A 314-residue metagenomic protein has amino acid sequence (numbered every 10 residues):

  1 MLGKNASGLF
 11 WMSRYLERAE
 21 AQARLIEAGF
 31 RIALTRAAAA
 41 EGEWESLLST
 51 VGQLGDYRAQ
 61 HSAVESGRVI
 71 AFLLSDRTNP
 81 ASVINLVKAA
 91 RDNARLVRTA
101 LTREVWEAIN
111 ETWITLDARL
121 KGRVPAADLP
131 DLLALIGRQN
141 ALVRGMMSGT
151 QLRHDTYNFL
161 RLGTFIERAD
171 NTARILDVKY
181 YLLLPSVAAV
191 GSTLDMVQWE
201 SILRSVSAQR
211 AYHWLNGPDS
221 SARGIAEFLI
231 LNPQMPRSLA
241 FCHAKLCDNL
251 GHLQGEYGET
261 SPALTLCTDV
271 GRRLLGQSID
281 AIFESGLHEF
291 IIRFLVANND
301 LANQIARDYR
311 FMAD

Functional and structural regions predicted by a protein language model:
M1-D314: Alpha-helical transmembrane segments and their helix-helix packing motifs
